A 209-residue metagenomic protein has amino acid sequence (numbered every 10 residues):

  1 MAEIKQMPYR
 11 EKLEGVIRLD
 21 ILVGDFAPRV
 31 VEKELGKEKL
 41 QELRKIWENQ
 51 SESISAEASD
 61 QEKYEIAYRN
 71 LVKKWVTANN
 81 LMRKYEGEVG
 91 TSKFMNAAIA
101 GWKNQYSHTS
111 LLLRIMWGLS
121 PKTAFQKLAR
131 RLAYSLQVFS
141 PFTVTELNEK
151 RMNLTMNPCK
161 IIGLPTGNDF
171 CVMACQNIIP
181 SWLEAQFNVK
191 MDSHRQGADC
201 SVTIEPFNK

Functional and structural regions predicted by a protein language model:
M1-R151, P158-A174, D192-R195, F207-K209: N-terminal accessory segment detector
T155-M156, T203: Short, well-ordered beta-strand segments in beta-rich or mixed alpha/beta enzyme and ligand-binding folds
I178-S193: Low-complexity, intrinsically disordered Gly/Pro/Thr-rich segments
G197-E205: A beta-hairpin/wing motif
